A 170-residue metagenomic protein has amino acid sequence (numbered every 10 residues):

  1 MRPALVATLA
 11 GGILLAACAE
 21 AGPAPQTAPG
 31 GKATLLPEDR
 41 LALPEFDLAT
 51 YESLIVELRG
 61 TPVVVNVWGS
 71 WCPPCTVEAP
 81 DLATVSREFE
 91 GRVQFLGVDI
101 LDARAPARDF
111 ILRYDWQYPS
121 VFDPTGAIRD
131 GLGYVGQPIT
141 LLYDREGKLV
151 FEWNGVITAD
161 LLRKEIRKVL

Functional and structural regions predicted by a protein language model:
M1-L48, R163: N-terminal targeting signals for export/organelle localization
A42-V63: A short beta-strand-turn-helix
T61, R92, Q117-Y118: A generic structural signal for alpha->beta connector loops
T61-V63, W68-W71: Short pre-active-site segment immediately N-terminal to redox-active cysteine/selenocysteine motifs in thiol-based
N66, G97-D99, L141, E152: Soluble periplasmic/extracytoplasmic beta-strand elements of cell-envelope proteins
S70-V77, I139: C-type cytochrome heme c attachment motif
T76-Y114, P124-G131: Structural microenvironment flanking redox-active thiols in thiol-disulfide oxidoreductases
D109-Q117, P124-L170: Thiol/disulfide oxidoreductase modules built on the thioredoxin-like
